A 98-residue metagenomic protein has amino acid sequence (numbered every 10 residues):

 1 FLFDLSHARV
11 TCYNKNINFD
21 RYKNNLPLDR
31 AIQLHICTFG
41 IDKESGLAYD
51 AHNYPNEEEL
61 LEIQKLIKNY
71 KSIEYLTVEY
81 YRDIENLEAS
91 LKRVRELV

Functional and structural regions predicted by a protein language model:
F1-F3, I32-I36, E74-E79: Hydrophobic faces of well-ordered beta-strands that scaffold small-molecule active sites in alpha/beta enzyme cores
F1-L2, H7, N14: Short helix-capping and hinge/turn segments at secondary-structure transitions, especially at repeat and domain
S6-V10, C37-I41, E79-D83: Active-site beta-loop-alpha junctions enriched in small/polar residues
T11-S72: Gly/Pro-rich active-site loop or hairpin
I84-V98: C-terminal helical cap(s) of enzyme catalytic domains, especially alpha/beta-barrels
